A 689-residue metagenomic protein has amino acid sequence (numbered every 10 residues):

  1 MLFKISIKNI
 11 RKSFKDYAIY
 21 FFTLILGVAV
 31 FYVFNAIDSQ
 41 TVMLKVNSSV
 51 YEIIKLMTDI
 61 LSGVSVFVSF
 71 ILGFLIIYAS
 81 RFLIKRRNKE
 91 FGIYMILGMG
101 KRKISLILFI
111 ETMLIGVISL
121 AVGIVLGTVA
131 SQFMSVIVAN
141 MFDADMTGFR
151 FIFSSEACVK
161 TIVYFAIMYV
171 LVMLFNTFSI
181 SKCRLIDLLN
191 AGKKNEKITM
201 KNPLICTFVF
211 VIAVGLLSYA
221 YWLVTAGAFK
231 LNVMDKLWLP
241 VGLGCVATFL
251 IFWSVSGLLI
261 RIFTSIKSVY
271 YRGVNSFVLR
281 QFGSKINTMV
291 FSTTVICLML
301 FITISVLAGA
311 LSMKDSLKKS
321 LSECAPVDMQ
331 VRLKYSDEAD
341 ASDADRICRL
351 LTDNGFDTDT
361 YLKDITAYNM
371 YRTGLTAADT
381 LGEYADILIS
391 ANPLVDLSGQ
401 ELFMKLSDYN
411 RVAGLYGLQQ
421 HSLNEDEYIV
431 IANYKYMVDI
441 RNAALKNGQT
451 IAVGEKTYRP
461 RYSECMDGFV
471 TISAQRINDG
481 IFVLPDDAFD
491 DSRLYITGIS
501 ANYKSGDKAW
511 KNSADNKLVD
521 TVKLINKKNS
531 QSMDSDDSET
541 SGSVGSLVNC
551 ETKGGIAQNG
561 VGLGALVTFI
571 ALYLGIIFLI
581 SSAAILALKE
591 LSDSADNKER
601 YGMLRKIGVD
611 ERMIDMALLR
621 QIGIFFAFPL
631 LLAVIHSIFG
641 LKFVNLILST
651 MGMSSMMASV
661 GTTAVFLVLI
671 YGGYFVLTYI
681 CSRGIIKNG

Functional and structural regions predicted by a protein language model:
M1-V28, E196-C206, F210-I212, W253-L300: N-terminal Sec/SRP start-transfer signal
F14-Y20, L108-L126, I162, A166 (+3 more regions): Selective transmembrane-helix segments that form parts of the transport pathway or gating/packing helices in multipass
K15-F22, V33-F67, L83-K85, G227-A247 (+4 more regions): Peri-transmembrane interface segments
A29-M43, Y78-F82, I115-A144, A157-K182 (+5 more regions): Small-residue-rich transmembrane alpha-helices
F34-N35, V66-G92, I104, N176 (+1 more regions): A hydrophobic alpha-helix feature that marks transmembrane segments and, especially, their cytosolic C-terminal ends
V42-D59, A310-R346: Membrane-interface junction motifs in transport/secretion proteins
L321-A565: Nucleotide-cofactor and metal-assisted catalytic machinery
